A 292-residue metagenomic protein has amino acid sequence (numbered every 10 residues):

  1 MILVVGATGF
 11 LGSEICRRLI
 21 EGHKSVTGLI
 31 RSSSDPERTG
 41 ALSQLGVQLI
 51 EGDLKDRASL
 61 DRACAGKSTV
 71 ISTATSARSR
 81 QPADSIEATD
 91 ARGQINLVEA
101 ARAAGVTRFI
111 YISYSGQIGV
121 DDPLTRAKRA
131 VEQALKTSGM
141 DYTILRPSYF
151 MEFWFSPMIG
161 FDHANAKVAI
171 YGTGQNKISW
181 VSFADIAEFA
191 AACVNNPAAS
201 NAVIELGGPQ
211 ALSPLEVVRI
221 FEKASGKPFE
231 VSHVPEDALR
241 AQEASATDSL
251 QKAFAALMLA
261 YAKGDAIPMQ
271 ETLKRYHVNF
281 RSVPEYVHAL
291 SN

Functional and structural regions predicted by a protein language model:
I2-K24, G28: N-terminal Rossmann NAD(P)H-binding glycine-rich loop of SDR-like oxidoreductase domains
S13, S33-A103: NAD(P)H-binding glycine-rich loop region in Rossmannoid oxidoreductase-like domains and their noncatalytic homologs
S76-N165: Glycine-/Pro-rich loop/turn segments that contact NAD(P) or position catalytic residues in Rossmann-like domains
G93, Y171-V194, A202, S213: Substrate-positioning beta->alpha
F153-F161, C193-I204: Glycine/proline-rich active-site loop of Rossmann-fold NAD(P)-dependent oxidoreductases
Y171-N176, I204-A211, S225-G226, L273-H277: Glycine-rich Rossmann NAD(P)(H)-binding loop
A211, V218-G264: Terminal hydrophobic/aromatic helix or amphipathic segment near a protein terminus
M269-N292: Amphipathic terminal alpha-helices
